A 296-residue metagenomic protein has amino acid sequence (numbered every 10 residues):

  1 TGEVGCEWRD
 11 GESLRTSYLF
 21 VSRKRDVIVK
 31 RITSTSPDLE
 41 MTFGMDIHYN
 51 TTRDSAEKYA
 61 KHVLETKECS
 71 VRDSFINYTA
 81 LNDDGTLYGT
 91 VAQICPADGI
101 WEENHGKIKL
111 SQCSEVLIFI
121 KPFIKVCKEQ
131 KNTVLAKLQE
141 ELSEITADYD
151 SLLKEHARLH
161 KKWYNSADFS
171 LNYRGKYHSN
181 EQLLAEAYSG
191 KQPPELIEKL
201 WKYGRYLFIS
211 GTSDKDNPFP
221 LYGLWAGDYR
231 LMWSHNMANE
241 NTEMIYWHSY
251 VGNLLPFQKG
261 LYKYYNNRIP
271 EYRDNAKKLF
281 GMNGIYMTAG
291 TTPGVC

Functional and structural regions predicted by a protein language model:
T1-C296: Aromatic-residue-lined binding/catalytic grooves and analogous aromatic/hydrophobic interfacial grooves in multimeric
